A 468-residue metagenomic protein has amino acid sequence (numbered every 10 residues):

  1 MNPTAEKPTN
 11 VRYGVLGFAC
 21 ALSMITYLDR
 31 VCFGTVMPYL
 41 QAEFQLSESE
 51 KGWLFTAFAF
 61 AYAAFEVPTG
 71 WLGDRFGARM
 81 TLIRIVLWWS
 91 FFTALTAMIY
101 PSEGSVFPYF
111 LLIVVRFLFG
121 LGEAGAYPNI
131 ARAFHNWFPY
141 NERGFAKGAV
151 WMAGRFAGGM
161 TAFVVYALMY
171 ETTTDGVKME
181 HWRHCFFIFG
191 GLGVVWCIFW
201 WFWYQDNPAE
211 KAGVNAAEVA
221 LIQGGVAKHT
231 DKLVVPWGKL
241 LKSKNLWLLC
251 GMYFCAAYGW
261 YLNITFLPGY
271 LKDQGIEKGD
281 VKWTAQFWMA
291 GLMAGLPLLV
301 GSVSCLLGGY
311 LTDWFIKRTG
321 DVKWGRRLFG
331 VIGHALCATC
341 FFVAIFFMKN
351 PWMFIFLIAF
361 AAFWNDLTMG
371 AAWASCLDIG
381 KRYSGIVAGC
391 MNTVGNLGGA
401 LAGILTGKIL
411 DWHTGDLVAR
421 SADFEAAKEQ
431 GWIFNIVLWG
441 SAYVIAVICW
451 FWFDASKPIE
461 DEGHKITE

Functional and structural regions predicted by a protein language model:
G14-E48, N263-P268: Extracytoplasmic
V31, A59-V67, A124, G159 (+3 more regions): Residue-level signature of mid-helix packing/kink "hotspots" within the transmembrane helices of 12-pass Major
F33-M37, L241-G309, W364-W373, L377 (+2 more regions): Extracytoplasmic gate region of multi-pass secondary transporters
L87-S105, V331-K349: C-terminal ends and interior cores of transmembrane alpha-helices in multi-pass membrane transporters/permeases
F92, V106-G125, F254, C340 (+1 more regions): Hydrophobic core of transmembrane alpha-helices in multi-pass small-molecule transporters, especially MFS/SLC-type
V115-M152: Cytoplasmic helix-loop-helix junction between adjacent transmembrane helices in 12-TM secondary transporters
G144-Y170, G193, G301-C305, N392-G403: Glycine-rich segments within core transmembrane alpha-helices of 12-TM secondary carriers
G154-Y204, P208-A209: Helix-loop-helix hairpin linking two adjacent transmembrane segments in secondary transporters
